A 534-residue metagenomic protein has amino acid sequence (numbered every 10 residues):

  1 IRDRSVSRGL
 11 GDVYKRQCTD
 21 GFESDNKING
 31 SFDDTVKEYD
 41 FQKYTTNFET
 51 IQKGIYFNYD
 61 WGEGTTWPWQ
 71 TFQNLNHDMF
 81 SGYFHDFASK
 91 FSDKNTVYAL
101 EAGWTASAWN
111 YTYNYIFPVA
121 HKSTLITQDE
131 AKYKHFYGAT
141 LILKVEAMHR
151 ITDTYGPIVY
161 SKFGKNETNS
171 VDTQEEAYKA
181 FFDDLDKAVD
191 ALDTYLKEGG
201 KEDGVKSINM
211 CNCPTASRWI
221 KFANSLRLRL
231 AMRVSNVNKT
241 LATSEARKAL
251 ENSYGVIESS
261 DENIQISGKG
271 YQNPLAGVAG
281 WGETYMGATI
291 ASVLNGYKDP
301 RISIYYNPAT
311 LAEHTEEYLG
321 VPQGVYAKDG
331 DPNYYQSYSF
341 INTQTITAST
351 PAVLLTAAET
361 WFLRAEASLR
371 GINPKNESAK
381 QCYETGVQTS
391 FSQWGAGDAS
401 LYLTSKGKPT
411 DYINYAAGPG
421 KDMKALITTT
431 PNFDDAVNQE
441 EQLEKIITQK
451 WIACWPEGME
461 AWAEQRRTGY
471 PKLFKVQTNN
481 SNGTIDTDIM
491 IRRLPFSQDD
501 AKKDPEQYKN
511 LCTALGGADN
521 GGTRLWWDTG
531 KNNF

Functional and structural regions predicted by a protein language model:
I1-Y14: Single conserved hydrophobic/aromatic residue that forms the stacking wall/gate of nucleotide- or nucleobase-binding
K15-M79, P471, N482-F534: Membrane-proximal, proline-rich intrinsically disordered regions
R16-I28, F87-N95, H149-V159, P274-A276 (+1 more regions): Short, compositionally biased low-complexity segments
N26-G30, T71, E198-I208, E317-K328 (+1 more regions): Surface-exposed intrinsically disordered loops and tails
Q42, H85-D398, A436-L443, Q449: Structured, solvent-exposed acidic/aromatic patches
D60-W61, P374, A396, W455: Intrinsically disordered or highly flexible coil/loop and linker segments, enriched in small and charged/polar residues
F391, G395-F534: C-terminal functional modules
